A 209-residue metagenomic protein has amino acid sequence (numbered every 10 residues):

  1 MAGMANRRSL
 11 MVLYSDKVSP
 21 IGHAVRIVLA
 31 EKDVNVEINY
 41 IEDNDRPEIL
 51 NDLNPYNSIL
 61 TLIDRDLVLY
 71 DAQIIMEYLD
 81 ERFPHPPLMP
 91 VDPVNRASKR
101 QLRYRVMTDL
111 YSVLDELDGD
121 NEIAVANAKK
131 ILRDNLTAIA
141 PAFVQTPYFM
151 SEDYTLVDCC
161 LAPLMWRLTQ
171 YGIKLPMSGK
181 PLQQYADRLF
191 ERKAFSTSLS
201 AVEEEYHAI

Functional and structural regions predicted by a protein language model:
M1-D134, A140: GST-like domain detector, emphasizing the conserved glutathione-binding G-site in the N-terminal thioredoxin-like
D16, L156, V202: Short, solvent-exposed turn/loop segments enriched in Gly/Ser/Thr/Pro and often Arg
I38, E152, M177, S198-L199: A generic structural-conservation signal
D43-N44, L182, E203: Conserved beta-strand edge residues that scaffold enzyme active sites
R65-D66, P163, T197: Hydrophobic positions within alpha-helical membrane elements
V106-K193: GST-like fold's C-terminal all-alpha helical module
Y185-I209: Long hydrophobic alpha-helical segments typical of transmembrane helices together with their membrane-interfacial
